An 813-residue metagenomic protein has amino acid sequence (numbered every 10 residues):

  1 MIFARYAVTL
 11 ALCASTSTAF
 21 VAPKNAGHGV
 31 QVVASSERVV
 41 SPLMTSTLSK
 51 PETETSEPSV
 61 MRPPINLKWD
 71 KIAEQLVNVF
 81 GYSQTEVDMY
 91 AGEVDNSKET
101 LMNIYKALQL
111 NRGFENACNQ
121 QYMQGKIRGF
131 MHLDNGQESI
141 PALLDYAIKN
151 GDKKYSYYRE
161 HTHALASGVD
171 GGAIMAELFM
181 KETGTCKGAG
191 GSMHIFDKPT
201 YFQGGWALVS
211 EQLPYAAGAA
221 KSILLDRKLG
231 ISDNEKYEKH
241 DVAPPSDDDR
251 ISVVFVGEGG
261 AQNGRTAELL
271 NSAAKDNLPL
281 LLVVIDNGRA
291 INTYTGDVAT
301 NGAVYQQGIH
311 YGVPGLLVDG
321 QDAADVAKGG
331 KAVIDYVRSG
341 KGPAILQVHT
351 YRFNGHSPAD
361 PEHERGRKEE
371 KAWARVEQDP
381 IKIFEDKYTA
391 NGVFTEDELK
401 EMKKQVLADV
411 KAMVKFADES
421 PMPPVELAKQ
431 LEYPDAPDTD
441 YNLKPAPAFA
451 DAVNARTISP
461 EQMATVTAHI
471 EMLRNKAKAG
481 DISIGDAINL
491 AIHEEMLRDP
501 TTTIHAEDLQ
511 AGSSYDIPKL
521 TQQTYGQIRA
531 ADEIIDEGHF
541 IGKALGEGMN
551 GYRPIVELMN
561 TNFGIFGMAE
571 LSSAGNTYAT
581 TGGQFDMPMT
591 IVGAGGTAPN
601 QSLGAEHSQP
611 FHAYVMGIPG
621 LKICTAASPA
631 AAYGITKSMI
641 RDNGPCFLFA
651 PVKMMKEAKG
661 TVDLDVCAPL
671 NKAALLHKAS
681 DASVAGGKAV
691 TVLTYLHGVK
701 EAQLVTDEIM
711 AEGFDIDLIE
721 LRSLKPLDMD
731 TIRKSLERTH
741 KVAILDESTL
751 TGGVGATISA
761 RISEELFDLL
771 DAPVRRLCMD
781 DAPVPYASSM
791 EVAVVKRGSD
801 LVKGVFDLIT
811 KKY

Functional and structural regions predicted by a protein language model:
I2-G29: N-terminal chloroplast transit peptides
A19-S49: N-terminal chloroplast transit peptides
V40-I140, N354-H356, P361-Y525, L770-Y813: Conserved acidic/glycine
N116-Q120, Q124-N277, G296-Y305, H310-G312 (+1 more regions): Cofactor-binding active-site loop characterized by glycine-rich and histidine/acidic residues
A142, Y201-N287, V318-Y336, T503 (+1 more regions): Thiamine diphosphate
D276, L280-M422, D516, L520 (+4 more regions): Thiamine diphosphate
G595-G644: Internal gly/pro-rich beta-alpha loop/helix module that stabilizes soluble enzyme cofactors or their anionic handles
